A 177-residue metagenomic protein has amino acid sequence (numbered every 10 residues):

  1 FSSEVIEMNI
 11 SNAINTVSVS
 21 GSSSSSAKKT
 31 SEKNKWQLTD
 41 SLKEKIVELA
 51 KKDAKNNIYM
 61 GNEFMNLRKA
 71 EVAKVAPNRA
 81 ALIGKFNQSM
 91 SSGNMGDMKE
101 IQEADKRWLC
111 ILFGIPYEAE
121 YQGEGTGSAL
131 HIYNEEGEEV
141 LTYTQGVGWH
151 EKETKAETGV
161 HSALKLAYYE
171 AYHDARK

Functional and structural regions predicted by a protein language model:
F1-K177: Type III/flagellar secretion export determinants
